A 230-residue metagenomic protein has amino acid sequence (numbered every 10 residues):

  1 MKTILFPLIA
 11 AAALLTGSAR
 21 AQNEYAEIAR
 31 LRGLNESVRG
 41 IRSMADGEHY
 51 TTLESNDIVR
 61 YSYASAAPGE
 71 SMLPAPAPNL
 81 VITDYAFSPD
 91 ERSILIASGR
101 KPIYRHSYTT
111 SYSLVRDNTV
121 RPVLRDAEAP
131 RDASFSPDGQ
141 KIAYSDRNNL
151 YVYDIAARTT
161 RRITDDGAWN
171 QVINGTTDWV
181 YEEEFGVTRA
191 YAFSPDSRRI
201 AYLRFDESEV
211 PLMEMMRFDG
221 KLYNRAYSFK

Functional and structural regions predicted by a protein language model:
I28-I58: Beta-strand-rich domains and repeat architectures in extracellular enzymes and scaffolds, especially beta-propellers
A45-D46, P89-D90, P137-D138, P195-D196: Residue-level detector of Asp-centered blade-edge/turn motifs that repeat once per structural unit in beta-propeller
Y50, I94, G139-I142, S197-I200: Hydrophobic beta-strand positions that form the internal "hydrophobic ladder" of WD40/Gbeta-like beta-propeller blades
T52-P76: Beta-propeller domains
Y63-A66, V115-T119, I155-R158: Short loop/turn segments that connect beta-strands within beta-propeller blades
A67-K101, P122-R131: Blade-loop segments of beta-propeller domains
G99-Y104, Y108-S111, I163-Y191, R199-K230: Predominantly five- to eight-bladed beta-propeller fold
